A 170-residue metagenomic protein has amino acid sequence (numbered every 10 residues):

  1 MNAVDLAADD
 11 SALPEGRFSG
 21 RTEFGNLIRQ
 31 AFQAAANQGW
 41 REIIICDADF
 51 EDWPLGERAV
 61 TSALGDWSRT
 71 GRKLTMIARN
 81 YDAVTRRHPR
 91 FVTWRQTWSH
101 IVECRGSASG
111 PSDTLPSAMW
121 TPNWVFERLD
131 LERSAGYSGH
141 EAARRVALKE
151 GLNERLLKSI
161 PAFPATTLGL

Functional and structural regions predicted by a protein language model:
M1-I44, A48-L170: PLD/PLD-like phosphodiesterase catalytic module centered on the HKD motif
